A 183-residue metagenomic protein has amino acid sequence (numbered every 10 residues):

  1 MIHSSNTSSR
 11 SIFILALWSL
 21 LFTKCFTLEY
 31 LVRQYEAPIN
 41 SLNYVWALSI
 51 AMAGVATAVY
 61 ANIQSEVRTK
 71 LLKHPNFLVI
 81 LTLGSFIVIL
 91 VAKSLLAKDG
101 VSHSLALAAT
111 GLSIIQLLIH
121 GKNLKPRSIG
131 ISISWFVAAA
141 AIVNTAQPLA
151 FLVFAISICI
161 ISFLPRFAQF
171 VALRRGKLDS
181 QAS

Functional and structural regions predicted by a protein language model:
S5-K93: Selected alpha-helical membrane-embedding segments in polytopic membrane proteins
F22-R33, G84-L95, I115-L118, S132-P148: Hydrophobic alpha-helical transmembrane segments and adjacent interfacial helices in integral membrane proteins
R33-V45, K93-L105, T145-F154: Membrane-helix interface and helix-disruption motif detector
E36, S65-R68, G100, V171-A172 (+1 more regions): Membrane-interfacial segments
V45-S49, L105-L112, F151-S162: Hydrophobic core segments of alpha-helical transmembrane domains in multi-pass membrane proteins
A56-L72, I115-K122, L164-L173: C-terminal ends of transmembrane helices
F77, L81-I133: Membrane-proximal helix-loop-helix units in multi-pass membrane proteins
I119-S183: Terminal transmembrane helical module of multi-pass membrane proteins
